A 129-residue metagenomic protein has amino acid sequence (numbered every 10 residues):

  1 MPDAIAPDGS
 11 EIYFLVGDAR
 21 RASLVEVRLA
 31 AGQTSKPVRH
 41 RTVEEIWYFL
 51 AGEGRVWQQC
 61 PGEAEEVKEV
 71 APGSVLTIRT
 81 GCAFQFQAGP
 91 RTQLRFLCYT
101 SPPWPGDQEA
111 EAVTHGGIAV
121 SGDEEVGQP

Functional and structural regions predicted by a protein language model:
M1-S23, T34-P37, K68-A71, Q108-P129: A short, N-terminal "cap"/entry segment at the start of jelly-roll beta-barrel domains of the cupin/DSBH fold
F14, L24-R28, I46, V67 (+2 more regions): Conserved hydrophobic/aromatic beta-strand scaffold that supports enzyme active sites
R20, T42-V43, E53, C82-A83 (+1 more regions): A generic "binding-loop/recognition-motif" signal
V25-V43: Conserved short histidine dyad/triad with adjacent acidic residue
K36-V38, V56-Q58, I78, A83-P90: Short beta-strand His + acidic residue motifs that chelate non-heme Fe in jelly-roll/DSBH and cupin folds
T42-R55, Q59-C60: Glycine- and acidic-residue-biased ligand/ion/polar-headgroup-sensing regions
I46, T77, R91-Q108: A short hydrophobic beta-strand segment most commonly corresponding to one strand of the jelly-roll/cupin
C60-T80: Short acidic-glycine-tyrosine-enriched beta hairpin
